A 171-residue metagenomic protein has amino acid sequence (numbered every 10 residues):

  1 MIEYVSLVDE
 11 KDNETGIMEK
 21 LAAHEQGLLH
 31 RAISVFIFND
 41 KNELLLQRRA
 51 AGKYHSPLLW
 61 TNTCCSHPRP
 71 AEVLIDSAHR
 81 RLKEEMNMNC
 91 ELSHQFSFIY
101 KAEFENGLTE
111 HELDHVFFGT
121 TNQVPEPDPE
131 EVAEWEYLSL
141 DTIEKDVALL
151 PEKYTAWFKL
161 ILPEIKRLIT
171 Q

Functional and structural regions predicted by a protein language model:
M1-S34, D40: Acidic, metal-coordinating catalytic segment for phosphate/diphosphate chemistry, firing primarily on the Nudix
E3-Y4, E14-I17, H24-E25, S56 (+5 more regions): Glycine-rich, flexible loop/turn motifs
E10, R48-R49, L140: Residues immediately flanking
N13, E43, G52, Y100 (+1 more regions): Surface-exposed, flexible loop/turn segments at secondary-structure boundaries
E19-L21, P70, I99, L108-Q171: Nudix hydrolase/Nudix homology domain
A22-I33, E43-R80, E84: Conserved Nudix-box catalytic region and its N-terminal flanking loop in Nudix hydrolases and closely related
K41, V73-I75, K83-V124: Active-site segment of metal-dependent pyrophosphate-handling enzymes, primarily the Nudix hydrolase catalytic core
